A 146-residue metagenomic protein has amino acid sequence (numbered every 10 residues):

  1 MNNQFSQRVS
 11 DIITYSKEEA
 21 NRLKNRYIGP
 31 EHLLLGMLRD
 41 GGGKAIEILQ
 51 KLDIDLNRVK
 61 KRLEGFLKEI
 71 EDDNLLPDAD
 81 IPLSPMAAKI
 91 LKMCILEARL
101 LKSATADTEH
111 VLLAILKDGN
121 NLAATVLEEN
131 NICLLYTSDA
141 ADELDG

Functional and structural regions predicted by a protein language model:
M1-S138: Histone-fold recognition with a strong bias for associated Lys/Arg-rich disordered tails
Y136-G146: Single conserved hydrophobic/aromatic residue that forms the stacking wall/gate of nucleotide- or nucleobase-binding
